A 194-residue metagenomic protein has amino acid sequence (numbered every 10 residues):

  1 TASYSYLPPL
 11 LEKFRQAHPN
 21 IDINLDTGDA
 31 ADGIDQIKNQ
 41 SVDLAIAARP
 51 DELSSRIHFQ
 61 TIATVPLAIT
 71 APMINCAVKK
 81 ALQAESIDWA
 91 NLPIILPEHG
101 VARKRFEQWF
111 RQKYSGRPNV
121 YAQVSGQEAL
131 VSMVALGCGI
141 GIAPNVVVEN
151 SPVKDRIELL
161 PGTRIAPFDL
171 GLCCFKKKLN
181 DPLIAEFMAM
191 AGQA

Functional and structural regions predicted by a protein language model:
T1-H18, D22-D26, A31-I34, R105 (+1 more regions): N-terminal winged-helix
Y6, M73, C138, E158-A194: A late-sequence structural motif
L25-D26, L44-R49, A71-P72, L96-E98: Short beta-strand elements of ligand-binding domains
D29-I34, K38-S41, A48, A102-E158: Hydrophobic hinge/microswitch elements
I34-D35, Q60, E85-I87, V131-S132 (+1 more regions): Alpha-helical segments flanking ligand/cofactor-binding loops in enzyme cores
R56-I94, E98: Flexible hinge/capping segments at coil-to-helix
H58-A68, N145, V153-P167: Short beta-strand->loop
A77-K79, L92-Y114, N180-P182, M188: Secondary-structure junction motif
